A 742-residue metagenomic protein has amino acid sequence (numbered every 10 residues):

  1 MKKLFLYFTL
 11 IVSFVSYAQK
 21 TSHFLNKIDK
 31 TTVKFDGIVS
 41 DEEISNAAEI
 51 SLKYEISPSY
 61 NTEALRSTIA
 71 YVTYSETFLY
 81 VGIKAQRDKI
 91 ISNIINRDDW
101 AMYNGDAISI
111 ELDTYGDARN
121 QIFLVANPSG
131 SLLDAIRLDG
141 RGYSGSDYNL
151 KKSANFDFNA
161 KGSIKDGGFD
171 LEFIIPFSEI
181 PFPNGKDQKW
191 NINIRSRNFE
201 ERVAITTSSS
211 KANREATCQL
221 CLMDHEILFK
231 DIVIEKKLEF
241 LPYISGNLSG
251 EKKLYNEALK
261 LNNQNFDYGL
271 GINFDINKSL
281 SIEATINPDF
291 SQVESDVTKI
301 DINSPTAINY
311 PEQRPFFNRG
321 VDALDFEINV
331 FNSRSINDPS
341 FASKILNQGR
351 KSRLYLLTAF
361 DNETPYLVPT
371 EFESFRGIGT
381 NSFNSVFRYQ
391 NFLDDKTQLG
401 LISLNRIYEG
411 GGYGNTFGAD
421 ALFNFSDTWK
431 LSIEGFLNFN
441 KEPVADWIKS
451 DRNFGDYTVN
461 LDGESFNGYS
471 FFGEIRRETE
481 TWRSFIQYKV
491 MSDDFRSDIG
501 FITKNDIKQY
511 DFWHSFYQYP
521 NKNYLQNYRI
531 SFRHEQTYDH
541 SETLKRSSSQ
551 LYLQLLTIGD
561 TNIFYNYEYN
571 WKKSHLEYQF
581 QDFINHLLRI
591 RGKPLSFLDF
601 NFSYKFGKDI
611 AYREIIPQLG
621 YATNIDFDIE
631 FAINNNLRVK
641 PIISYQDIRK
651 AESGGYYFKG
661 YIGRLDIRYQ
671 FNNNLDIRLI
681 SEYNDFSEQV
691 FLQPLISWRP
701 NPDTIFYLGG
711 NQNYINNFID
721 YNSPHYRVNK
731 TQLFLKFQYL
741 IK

Functional and structural regions predicted by a protein language model:
M1-F24: Bacterial Sec-dependent N-terminal signal peptides
Q19-Q390, G411: Structural preference for beta-rich elements and adjacent junctions enriched in aromatics
Q86-R87, Y115, R197-F199, S245-S249 (+11 more regions): Short, glycine-/Ser/Thr-/acidic-enriched flexible segments
P176-I180, R406-I407, Y517-Y519, E682: Short beta-turn/strand-loop junction motif enriched in small, turn-promoting residues
I180-Q188, F229-L238, S279, K351 (+7 more regions): Short loop/turn motifs that connect adjacent beta-strands in outer-membrane beta-barrel proteins
F229-Q264, R314, T364-F383, R388-N391 (+5 more regions): Primarily recognizes Gram-negative and organellar outer-membrane beta-barrels
P242, F266-Y268, I272, L280 (+7 more regions): Extended, hydrophobic alpha-helical segments in both membrane/secreted and soluble proteins
D338-S340, L346, G414, L422-F425 (+1 more regions): Exposed, low-structure sequence patches enriched in small/polar residues
